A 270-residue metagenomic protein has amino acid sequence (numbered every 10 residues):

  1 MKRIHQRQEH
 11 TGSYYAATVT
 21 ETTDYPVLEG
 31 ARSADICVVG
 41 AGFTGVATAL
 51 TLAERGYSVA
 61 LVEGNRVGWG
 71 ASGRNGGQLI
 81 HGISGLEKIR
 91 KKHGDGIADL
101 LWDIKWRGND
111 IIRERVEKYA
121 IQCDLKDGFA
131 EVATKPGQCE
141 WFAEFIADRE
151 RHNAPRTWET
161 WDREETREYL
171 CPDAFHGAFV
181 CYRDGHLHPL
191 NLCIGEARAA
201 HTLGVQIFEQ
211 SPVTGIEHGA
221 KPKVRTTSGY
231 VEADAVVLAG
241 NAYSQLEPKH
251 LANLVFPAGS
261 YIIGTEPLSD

Functional and structural regions predicted by a protein language model:
M1-I36, E54: Extreme N-terminal leader/targeting segments of oxidoreductases
K2-T18, L86-R90, R113-G128, V132-G195: Flavin (FAD/FMN) cofactor-binding and adjacent substrate-gating region of FAD-dependent oxidoreductase domains
R32-L61: N-terminal Rossmann-like FAD-binding beta1-loop-alpha1 element of flavoenzymes
V39, H81, L238-A239: Redox-cofactor binding/interface segments in oxidoreductases and associated redox assembly factors
T51, V67-D124, E140-R151: Conserved FAD-binding subdomain of flavin-dependent enzymes
E140, A147-D148, D173-D234: Helical element adjacent to the flavin cofactor pocket in flavoenzyme catalytic cores
R225-D270: Central helical "cap/lid" subdomain
